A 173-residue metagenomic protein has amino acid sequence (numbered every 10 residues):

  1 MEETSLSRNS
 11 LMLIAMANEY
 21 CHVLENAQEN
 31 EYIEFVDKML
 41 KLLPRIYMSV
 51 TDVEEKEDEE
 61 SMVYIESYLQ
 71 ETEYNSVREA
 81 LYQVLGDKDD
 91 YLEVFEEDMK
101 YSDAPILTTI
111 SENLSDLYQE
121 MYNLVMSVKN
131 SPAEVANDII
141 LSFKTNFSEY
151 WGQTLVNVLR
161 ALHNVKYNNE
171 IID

Functional and structural regions predicted by a protein language model:
M1-A17, I172-D173: N-terminal intrinsically disordered, low-complexity tails enriched in polar/charged
E2-N9, A27-K38, M62-L69, E73-V77 (+3 more regions): Non-transmembrane, amphipathic alpha-helical segments
L11-L69: N-terminal interaction modules that seed assembly of large macromolecular complexes
M12-E19, K38-R45, S49, S76 (+8 more regions): Charged, amphipathic alpha-helical oligomerization/scaffolding segments
Y20-N30, R45-S49, V53-K56, V84-Y91 (+7 more regions): Surface-exposed polar/charged interaction patches
E55-V125: Long amphipathic alpha-helical segments
P105, E120-D173: Acidic, proline/glycine-rich low-complexity IDRs
